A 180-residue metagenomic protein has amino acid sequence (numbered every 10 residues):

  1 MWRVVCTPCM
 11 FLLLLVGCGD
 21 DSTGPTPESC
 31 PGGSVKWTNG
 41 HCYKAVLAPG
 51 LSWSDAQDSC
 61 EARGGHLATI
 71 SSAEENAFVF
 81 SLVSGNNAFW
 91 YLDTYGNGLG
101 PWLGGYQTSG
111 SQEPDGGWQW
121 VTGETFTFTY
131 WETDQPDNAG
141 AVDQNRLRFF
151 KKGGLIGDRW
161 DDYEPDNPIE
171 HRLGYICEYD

Functional and structural regions predicted by a protein language model:
M1-V16: Sec-dependent bacterial lipoprotein signal peptides
C18-D180: Extracellular, disulfide-bonded carbohydrate-recognition/adhesion ectodomains, dominated by C-type lectin-like domains
